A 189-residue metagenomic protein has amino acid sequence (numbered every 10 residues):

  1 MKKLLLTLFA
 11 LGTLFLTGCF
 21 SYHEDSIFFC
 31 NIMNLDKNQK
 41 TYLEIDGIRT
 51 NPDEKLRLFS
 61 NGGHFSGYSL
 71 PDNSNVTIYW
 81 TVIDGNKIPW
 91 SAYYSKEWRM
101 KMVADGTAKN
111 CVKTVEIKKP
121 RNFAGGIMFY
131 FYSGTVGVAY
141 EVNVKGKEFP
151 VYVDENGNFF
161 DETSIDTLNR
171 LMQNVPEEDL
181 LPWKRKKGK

Functional and structural regions predicted by a protein language model:
M1-T17: Sec-dependent bacterial lipoprotein signal peptides
L5, I32-N34: Residue-level detector of intrinsically disordered terminal segments
C19-F28, L35, Y42, I48-N51 (+3 more regions): Intrinsically disordered, low-complexity segments enriched in small/polar residues
